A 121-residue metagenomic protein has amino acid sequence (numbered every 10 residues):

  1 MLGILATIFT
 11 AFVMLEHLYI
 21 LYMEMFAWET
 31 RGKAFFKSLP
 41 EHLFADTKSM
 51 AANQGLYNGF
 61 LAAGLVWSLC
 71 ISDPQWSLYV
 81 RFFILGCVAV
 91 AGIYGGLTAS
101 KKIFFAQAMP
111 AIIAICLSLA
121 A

Functional and structural regions predicted by a protein language model:
L5-F26: N-terminal signal-anchor transmembrane alpha helix
I8-A11, L15, L56, G86 (+1 more regions): Hydrophobic residues within alpha-helical transmembrane segments of multi-pass solute transporters/permease subunits
Y22, A89-K102: C-terminal ends of transmembrane helices
M25-T47: Cytosolic, membrane-interface loops and tails of multi-pass inner-membrane proteins
L43-F60: Interfacial helix-start motif at the membrane-water boundary
G55-G95: Mid-chain, well-packed structural core segment of small domains
S77-R81, K101-A106: Short, aromatic-rich membrane-interface segments at the entry and exit of alpha-helical transmembrane domains
P110-A121: Small-residue-rich segments of transmembrane alpha-helices in multi-pass membrane proteins, especially helix faces
